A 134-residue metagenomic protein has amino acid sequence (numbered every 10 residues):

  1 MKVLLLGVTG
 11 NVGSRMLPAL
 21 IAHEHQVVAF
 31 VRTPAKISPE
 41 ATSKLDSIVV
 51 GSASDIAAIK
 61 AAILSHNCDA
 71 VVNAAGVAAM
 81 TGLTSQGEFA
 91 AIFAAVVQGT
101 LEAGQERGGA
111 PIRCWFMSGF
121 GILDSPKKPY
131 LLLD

Functional and structural regions predicted by a protein language model:
K2, D69-A70, R113: Structural motif
K2-H25: N-terminal Rossmann NAD(P)H-binding glycine-rich loop of SDR-like oxidoreductase domains
L6, F30, A74-A75, C114-F120: SDR active-site strand-loop-helix element
G10, P34-A35, A79, G121: Short, glycine/serine-rich, charged loops/turns that create anion-binding and catalytic segments at active sites
R15-M16, P39, G82-L83, D124-K128: Short glycine-/acidic-enriched loop or helix-start segments at secondary-structure transitions that form or flank
A29, K36-Q98, E102-A103: NAD(P)H-binding glycine-rich loop region in Rossmannoid oxidoreductase-like domains and their noncatalytic homologs
A95-D134: Conserved Rossmann-fold NAD(P)-dependent oxidoreductase catalytic core, especially the SDR/UDP-sugar
